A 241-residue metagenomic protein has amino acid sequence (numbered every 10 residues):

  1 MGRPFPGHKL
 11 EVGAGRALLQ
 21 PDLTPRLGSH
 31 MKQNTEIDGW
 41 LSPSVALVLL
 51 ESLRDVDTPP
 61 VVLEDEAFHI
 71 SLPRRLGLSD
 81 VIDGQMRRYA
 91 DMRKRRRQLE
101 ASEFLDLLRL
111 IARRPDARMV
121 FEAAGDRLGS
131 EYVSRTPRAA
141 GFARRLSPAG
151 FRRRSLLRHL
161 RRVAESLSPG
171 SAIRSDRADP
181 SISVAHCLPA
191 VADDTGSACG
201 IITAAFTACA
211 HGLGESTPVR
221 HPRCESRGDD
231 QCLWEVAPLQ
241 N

Functional and structural regions predicted by a protein language model:
H8-E11, G15-D179, L188-S197, G228-D229: N-terminal accessory segment detector
I182: Conserved binding/catalytic microenvironments
A185-C187, A237-N241: Solvent-exposed residues in well-ordered beta-strands and their adjoining turns, especially edge/terminal strands
D194-I201, N241: Helical (often loop-to-helix) elements that flank the catalytic cores of nucleotide-handling enzymes
G200-E215: Active-site helix/loop of acyl-thioester processing domains in fatty-acid/polyketide metabolism, spanning hotdog-fold
V219-P238: Beta-rich nucleic-acid/ligand-interaction surfaces
